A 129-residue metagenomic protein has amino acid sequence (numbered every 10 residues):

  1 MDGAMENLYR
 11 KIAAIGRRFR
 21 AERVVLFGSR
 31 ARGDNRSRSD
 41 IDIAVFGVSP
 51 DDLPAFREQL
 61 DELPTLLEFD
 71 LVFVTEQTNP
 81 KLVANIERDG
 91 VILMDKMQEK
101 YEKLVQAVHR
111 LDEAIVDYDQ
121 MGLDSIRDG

Functional and structural regions predicted by a protein language model:
M1-R23, A31-S37, V48-G129: Catalytic core of pol beta-like nucleotidyltransferases
S39-I41: Periplasmic OmpA-like peptidoglycan-binding domain that tethers envelope proteins to the cell wall
A44-F46: Short hydrophobic/aromatic beta-strand micro-patches that form the beta-sheet surface supporting nucleotide- or nucleic
